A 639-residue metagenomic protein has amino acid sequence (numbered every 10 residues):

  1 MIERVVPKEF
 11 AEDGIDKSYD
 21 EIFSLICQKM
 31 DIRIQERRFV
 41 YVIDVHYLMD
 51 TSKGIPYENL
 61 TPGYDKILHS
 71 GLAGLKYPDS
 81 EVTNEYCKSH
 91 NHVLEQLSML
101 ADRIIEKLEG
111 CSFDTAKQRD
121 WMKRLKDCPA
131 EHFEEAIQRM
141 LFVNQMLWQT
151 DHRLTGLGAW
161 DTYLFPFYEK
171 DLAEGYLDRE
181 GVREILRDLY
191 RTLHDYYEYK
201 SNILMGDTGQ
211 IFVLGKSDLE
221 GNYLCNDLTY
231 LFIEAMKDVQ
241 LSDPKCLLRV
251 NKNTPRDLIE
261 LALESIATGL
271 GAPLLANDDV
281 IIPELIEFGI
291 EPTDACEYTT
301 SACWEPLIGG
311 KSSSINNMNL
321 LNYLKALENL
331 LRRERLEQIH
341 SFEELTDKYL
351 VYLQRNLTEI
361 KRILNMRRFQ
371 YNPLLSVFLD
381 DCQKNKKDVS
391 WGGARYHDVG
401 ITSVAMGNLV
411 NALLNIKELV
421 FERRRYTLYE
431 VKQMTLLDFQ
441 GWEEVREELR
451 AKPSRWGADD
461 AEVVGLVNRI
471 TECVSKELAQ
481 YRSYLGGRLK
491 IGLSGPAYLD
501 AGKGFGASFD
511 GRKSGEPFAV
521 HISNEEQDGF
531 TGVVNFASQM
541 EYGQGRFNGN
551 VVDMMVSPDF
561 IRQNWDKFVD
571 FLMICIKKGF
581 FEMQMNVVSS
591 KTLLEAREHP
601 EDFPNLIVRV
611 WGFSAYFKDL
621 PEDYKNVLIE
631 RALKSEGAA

Functional and structural regions predicted by a protein language model:
M1-L100, A116-A639: Conserved catalytic cores of very large enzyme subunits
A101-L108: Secondary-structure-rich domain cores
G110-T115: Charged, low-complexity interaction regions
